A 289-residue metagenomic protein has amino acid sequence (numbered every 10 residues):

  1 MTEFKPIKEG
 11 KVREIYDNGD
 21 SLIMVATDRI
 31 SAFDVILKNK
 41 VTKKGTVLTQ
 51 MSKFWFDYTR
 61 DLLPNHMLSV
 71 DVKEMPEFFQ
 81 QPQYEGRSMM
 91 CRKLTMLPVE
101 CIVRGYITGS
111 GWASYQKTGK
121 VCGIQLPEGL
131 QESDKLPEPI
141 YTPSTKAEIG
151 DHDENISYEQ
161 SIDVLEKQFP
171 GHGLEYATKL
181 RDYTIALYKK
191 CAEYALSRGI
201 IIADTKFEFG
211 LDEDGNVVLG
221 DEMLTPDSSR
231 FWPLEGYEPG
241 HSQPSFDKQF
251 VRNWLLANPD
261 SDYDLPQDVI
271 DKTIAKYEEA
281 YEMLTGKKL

Functional and structural regions predicted by a protein language model:
M1-E148, S261-L289: Active-site loop/lid in soluble adenylation, ligation, and acyl-transfer enzymes
S21, M96-P98, R198-I202, D214-V217: Coil-to-beta-strand transition motifs
F33, W112-A113, D214, S228-R230: Intrinsically disordered, low-complexity acidic/polar segments
T46, Q50, E175, K179-A186 (+3 more regions): Generic recognition of stable, solvent-exposed alpha-helical segments in well-folded globular domains
V103, I202-M223: Conserved metal-phosphate-binding beta-hairpin within the catalytic cores of diverse ATP-dependent phosphoryl-transfer
K117-K120, L126-E175, L219, M223-L284: Anionic ligand-binding catalytic core segments
F169-A203: A long amphipathic alpha-helix within ATP-dependent nucleotide-binding catalytic cores
